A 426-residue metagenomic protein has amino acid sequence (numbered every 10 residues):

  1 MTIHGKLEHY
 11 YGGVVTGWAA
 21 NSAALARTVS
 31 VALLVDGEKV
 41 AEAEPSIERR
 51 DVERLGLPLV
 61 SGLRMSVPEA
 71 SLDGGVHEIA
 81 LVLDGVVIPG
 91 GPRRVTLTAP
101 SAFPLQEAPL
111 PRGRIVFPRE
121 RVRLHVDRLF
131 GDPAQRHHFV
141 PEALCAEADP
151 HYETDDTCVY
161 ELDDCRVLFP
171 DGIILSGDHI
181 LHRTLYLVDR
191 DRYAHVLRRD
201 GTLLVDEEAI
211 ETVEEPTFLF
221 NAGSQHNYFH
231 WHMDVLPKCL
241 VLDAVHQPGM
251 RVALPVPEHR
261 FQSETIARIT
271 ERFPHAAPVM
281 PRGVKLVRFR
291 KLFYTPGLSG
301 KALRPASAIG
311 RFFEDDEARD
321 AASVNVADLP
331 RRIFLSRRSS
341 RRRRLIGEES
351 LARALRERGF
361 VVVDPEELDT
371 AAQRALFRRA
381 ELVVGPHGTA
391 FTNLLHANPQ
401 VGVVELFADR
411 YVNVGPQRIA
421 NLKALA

Functional and structural regions predicted by a protein language model:
M1-P104, K238: Basic, ligand-binding patches in group-transfer machinery, especially extracytoplasmic/periplasmic segments
T96-A426: The feature primarily captures lumenal catalytic ectodomains of type II secretory-pathway glycosyltransferases
